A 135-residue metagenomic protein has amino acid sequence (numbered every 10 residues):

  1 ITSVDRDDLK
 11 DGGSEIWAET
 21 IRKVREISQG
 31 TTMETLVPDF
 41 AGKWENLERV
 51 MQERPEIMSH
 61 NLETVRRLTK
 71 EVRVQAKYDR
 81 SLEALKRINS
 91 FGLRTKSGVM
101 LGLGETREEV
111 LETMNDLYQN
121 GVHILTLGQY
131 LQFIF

Functional and structural regions predicted by a protein language model:
S3-F135: Conserved AdoMet/S-adenosylmethionine-binding subsite of the radical SAM
